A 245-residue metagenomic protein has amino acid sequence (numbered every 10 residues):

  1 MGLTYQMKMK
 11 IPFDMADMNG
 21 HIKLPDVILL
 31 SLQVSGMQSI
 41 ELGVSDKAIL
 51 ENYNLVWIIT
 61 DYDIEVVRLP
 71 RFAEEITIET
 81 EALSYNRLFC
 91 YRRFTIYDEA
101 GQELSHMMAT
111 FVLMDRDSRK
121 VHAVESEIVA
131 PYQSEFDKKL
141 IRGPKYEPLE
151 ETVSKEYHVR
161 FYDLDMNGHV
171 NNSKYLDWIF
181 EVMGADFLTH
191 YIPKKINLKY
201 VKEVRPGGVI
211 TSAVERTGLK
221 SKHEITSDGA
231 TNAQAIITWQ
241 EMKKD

Functional and structural regions predicted by a protein language model:
M1-I59, H106-M108, M114-I192: Hot-dog-fold acyl-thioester-processing enzymes
G2-M7, E65-Y146, V204-P206, E215-D245: HotDog/MaoC-like acyl-thioester-processing domains
S39-T77, E81-S84, W178-K220, A233-Q240: Hydrophobic beta-strand-centered segment that forms part of the acyl-chain substrate-binding groove
